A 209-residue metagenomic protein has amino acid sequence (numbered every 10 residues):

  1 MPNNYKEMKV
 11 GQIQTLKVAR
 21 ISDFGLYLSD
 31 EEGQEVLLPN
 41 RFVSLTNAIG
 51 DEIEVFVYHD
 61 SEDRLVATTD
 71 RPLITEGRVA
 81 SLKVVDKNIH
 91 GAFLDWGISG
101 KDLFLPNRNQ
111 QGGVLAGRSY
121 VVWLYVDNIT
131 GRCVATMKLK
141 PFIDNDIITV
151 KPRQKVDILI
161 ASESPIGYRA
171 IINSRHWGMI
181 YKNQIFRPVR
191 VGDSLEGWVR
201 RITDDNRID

Functional and structural regions predicted by a protein language model:
M1-D209: Single-stranded RNA-binding regions, centering on S1/OB-family and related RNA-binding modules
